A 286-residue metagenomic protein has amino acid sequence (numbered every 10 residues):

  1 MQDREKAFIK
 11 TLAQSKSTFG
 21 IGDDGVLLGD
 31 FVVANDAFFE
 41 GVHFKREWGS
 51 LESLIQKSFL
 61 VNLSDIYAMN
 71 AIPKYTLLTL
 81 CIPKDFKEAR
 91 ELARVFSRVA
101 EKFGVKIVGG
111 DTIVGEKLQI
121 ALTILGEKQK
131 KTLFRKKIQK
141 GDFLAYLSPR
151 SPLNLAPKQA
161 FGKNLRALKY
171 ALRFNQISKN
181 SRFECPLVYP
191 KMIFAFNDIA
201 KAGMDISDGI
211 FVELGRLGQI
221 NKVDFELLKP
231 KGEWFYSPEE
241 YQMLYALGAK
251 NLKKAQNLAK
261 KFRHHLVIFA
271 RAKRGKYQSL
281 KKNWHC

Functional and structural regions predicted by a protein language model:
M1-C286: Helix-biased detector of long, well-ordered alpha-helical tracts
